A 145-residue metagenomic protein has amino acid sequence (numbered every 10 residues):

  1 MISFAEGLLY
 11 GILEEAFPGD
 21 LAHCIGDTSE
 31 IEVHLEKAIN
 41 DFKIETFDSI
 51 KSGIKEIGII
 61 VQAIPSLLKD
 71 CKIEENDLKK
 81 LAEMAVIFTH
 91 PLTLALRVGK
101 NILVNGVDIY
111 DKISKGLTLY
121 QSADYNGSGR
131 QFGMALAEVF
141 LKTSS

Functional and structural regions predicted by a protein language model:
M1-S145: Mature extracellular/luminal domains of secreted and GPI-anchored eukaryotic proteins, especially small
